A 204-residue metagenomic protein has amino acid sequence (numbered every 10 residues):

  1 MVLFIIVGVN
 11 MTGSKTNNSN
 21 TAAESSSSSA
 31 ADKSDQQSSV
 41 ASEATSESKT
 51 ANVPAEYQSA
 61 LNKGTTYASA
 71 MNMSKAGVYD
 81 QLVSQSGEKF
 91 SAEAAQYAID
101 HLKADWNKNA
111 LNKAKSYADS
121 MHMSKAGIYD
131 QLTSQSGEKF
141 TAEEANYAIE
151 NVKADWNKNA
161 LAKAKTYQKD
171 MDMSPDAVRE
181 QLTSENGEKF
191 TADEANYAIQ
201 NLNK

Functional and structural regions predicted by a protein language model:
M1-A70, K204: N-terminal Sec-dependent export signals
E43-K204: An alpha-helical, amphipathic repeat domain used for nucleic-acid recognition, typified by the mTERF helical solenoid
